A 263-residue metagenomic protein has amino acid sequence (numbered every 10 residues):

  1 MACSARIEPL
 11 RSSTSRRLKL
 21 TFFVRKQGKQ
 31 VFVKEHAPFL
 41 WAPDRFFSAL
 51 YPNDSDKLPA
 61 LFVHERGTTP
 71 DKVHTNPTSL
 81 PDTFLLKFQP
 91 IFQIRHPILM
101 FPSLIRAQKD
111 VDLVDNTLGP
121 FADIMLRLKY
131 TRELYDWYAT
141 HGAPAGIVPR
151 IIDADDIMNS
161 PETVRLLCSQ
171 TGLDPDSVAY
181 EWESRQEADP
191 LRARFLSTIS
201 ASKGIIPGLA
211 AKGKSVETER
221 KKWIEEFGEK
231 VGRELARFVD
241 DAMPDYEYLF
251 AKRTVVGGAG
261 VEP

Functional and structural regions predicted by a protein language model:
M1-F39: PAPS-dependent sulfotransferase catalytic core
S4-R11, P120, R127, E229-G232: General structural signal for secondary-structure boundaries
S13, T21, P102-R106, E133 (+6 more regions): Charged/polar, solvent-exposed surface patches and flexible loops
T21-F23, A49, P77, G260-P263: Terminal single-pass membrane anchor helices
R25, L85-K87, F195, I199: Short hydrophobic "helix-edge" motifs at membrane interfaces and signal-peptide entry regions
Q30-F32, P90, P149-I151, T254-E262: Conserved beta-strand scaffold positions in the cores of enzyme catalytic domains, especially in NTP/NDP-utilizing
A37-V178: PAPS-dependent sulfotransferase catalytic domain
D174-P263: PAPS-dependent sulfotransferases, especially Golgi type II membrane carbohydrate sulfotransferases
